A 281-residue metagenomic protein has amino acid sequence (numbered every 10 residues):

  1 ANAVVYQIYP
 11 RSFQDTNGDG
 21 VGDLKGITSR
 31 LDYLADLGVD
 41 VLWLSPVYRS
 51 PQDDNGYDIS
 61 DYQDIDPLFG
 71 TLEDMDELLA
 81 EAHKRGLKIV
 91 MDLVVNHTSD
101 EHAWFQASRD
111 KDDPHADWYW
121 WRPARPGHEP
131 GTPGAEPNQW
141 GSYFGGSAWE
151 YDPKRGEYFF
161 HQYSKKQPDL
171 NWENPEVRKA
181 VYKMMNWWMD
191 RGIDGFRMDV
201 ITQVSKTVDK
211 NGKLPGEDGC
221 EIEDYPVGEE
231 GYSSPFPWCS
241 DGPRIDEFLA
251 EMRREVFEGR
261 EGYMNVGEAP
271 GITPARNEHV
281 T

Functional and structural regions predicted by a protein language model:
A1-N186, D190, T202-T273: Acidic/aromatic-lined carbohydrate-recognition and catalytic surfaces of CAZymes acting on diverse glycans
D194: Receiver (REC) domain switch/active-site residues of two-component response regulators
P274-H279: Catalytic cores of alpha/beta
